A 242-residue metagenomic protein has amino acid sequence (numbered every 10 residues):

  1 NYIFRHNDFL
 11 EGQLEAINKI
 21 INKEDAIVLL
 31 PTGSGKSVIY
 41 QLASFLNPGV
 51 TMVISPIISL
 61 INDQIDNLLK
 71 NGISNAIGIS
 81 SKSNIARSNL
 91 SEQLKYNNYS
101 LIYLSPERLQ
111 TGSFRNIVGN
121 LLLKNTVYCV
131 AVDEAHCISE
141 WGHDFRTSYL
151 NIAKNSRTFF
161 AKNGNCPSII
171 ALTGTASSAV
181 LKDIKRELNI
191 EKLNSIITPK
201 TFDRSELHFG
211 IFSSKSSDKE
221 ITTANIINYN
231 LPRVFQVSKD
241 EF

Functional and structural regions predicted by a protein language model:
N1-P31: Conserved pre-motif I regulatory segment
K23-L42, M52-S55, L172: Walker A/P-loop
G35-F45, I61, S148-Y149, A153: Motif I (Walker A/P-loop) of helicase-class P-loop NTPases
Q41, S83-C129, C137-H143: Conserved helix/coil segment N-terminal to the catalytic DExD/H
T51-I61, Q236-F242: Conserved strand-helix element at the start of the C-terminal RecA-like helicase core
N62-A86, E92-Y96, K185-E191: Conserved helix-turn-beta segment of the N-terminal RecA-like "Helicase ATP-binding" lobe in SF1/SF2 helicases
G119, T126-C129, H136-P199, E220: Post-DEXD/H (motif II) to motif III coupling segment of the RecA-like Helicase ATP-binding lobe
G210-F242: Conserved interdomain hinge at the start of the Helicase C-terminal
